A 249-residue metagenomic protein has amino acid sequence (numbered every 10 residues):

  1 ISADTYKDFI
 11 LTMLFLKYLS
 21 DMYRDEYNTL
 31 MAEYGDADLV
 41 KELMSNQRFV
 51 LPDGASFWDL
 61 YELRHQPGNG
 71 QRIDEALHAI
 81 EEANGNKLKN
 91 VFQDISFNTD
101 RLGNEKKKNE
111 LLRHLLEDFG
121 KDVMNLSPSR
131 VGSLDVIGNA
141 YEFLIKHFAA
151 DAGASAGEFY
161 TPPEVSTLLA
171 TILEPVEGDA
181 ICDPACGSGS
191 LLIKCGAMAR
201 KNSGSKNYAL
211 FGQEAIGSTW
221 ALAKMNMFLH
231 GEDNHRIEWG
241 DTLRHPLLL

Functional and structural regions predicted by a protein language model:
I1-E177, R236-L247: Non-catalytic, mostly N-terminal accessory regions of nucleic-acid modification and defense proteins
S155-L249: Conserved S-adenosyl-L-methionine
